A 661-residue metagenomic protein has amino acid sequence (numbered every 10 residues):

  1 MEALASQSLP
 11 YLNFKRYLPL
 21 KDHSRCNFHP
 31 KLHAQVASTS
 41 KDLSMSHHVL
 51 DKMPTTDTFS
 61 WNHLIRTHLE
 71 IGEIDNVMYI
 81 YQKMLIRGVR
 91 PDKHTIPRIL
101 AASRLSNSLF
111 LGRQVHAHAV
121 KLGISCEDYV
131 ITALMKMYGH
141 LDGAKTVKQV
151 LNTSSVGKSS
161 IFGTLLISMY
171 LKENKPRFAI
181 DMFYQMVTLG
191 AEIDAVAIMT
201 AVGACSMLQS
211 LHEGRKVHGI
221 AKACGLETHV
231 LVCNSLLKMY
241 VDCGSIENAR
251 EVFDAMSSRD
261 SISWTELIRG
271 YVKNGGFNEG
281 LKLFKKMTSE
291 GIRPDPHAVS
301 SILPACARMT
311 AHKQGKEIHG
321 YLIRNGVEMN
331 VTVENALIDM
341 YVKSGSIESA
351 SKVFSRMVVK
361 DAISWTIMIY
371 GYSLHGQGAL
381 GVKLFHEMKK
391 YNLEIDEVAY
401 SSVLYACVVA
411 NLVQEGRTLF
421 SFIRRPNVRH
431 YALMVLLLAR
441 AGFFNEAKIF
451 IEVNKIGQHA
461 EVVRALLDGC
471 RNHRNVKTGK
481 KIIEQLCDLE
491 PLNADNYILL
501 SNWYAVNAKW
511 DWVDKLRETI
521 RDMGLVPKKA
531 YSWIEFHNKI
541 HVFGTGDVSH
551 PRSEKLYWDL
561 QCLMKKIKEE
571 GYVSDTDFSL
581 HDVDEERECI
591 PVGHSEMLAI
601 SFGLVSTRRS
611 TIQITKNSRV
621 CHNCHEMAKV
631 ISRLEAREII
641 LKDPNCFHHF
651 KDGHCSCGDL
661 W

Functional and structural regions predicted by a protein language model:
E2-W661: Terminal (and in a subset, N-terminal) low-complexity or junction segments at the ends of helical repeat RNA-binding
